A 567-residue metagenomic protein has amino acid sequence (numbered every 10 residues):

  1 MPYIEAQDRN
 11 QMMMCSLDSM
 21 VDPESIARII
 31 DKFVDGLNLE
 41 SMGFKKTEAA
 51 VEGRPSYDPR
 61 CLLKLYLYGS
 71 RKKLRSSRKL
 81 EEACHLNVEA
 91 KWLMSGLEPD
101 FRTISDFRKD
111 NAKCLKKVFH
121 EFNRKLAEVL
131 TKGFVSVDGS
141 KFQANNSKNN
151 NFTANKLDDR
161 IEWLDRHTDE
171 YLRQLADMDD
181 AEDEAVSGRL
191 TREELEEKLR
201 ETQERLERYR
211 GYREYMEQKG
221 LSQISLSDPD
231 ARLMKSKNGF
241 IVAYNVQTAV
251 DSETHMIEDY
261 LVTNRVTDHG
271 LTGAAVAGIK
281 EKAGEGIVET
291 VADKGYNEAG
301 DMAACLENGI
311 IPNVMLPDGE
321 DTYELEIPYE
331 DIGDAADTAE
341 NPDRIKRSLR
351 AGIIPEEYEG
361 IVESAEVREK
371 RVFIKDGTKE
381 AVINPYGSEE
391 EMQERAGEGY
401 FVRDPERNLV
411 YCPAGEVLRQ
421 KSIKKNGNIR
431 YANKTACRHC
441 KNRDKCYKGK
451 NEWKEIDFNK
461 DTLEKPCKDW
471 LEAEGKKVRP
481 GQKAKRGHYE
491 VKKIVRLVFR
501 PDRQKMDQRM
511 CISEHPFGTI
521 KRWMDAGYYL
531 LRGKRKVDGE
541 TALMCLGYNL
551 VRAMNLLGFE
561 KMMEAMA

Functional and structural regions predicted by a protein language model:
M1, E48-G53, P501-Q504: A ubiquitous short alpha-helical element
M1-R28: Hydrophobic alpha-helical membrane-insertion signals
Y3-A6, Y66, K73-L86, L97-A567: Anion-binding and metal-coordination hotspots
Q11-C15, V51, L93, S136 (+1 more regions): A generic, residue-level signal for flexible/boundary positions that often mark functional hotspots
S19, L39-S41, R192, Y548: Generic detector of low-complexity/intrinsically disordered segments and short hydrophobic N-terminal stretches
P23-L67: Basic, short loop/linker segments at the boundary and entry of helix-turn-helix/winged-helix-like folds
N38, A50-V51, P59, C84-G96 (+1 more regions): Helical catalytic core of nucleic-acid polymerases
